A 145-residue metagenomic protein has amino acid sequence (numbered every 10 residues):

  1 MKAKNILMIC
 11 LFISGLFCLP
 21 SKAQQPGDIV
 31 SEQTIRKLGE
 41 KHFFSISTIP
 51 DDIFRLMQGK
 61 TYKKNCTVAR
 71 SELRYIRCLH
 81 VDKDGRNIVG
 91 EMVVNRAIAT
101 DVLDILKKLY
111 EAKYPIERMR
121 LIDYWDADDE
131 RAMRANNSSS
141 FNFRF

Functional and structural regions predicted by a protein language model:
M1-M8: Bacterial N-terminal signal peptides that target proteins for export
M8-L16: Bacterial N-terminal signal peptides
L19-A23: Sec/Tat signal peptide C-region and signal peptidase I cleavage site
Q24-D82: N-terminal module-boundary/linker segments of secreted carbohydrate-active enzymes
Q25-F44, K113-M133: Short, charge-rich amphipathic segments
C66-R131: Active-site acidic/histidine clusters and adjacent loop/turn architecture that either coordinate catalytic ions
E130-F145: Active-site-adjacent substructure of cysteine-protease-like catalytic cores
